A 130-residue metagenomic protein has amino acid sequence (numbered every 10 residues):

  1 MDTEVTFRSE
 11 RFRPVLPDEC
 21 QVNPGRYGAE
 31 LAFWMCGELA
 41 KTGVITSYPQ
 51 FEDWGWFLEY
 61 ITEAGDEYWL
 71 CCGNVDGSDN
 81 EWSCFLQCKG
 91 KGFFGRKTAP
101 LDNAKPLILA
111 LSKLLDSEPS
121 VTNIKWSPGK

Functional and structural regions predicted by a protein language model:
T3-D18, V22, E59-K130: Long protein-protein interaction modules used by eukaryotic assembly/scaffold proteins
T3-W54: Negatively charged, low-complexity tracts enriched in Asp/Glu with abundant Ser/Thr
